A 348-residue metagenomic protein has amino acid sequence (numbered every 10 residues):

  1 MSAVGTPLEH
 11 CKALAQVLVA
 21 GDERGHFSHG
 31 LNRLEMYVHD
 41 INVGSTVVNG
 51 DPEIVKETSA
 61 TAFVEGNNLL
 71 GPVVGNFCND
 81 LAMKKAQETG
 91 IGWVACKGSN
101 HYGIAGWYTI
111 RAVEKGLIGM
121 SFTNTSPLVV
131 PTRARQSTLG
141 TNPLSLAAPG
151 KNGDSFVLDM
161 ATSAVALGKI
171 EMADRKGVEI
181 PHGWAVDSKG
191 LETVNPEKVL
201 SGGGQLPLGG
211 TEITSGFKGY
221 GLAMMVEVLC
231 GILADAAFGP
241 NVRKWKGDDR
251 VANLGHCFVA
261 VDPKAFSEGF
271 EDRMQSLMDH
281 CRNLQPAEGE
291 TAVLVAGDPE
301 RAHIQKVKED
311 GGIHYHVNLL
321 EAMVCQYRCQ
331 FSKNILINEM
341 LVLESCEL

Functional and structural regions predicted by a protein language model:
A3, V228, F238-L348: Catalytic-core signal marking the mid-to-C-terminal active-site face
T6-N32, T46-E57, R250-A252: N-terminal glycine-rich anion-binding loops that anchor highly charged ligand groups
L14, L18, A112, L146 (+2 more regions): Buried hydrophobic positions in well-ordered alpha/beta secondary-structure cores of metabolic enzymes
H29-M83: Active-site cofactor/substrate anionic-group-binding motifs, chiefly glycine- and Lys/Arg-rich phosphate-binding loops
S59-K151: A generic, well-ordered mixed alpha/beta core segment in the N-terminal half of proteins
N68-L70, E212-T214, D262-S267: A generic structural motif
V129-L200: Phosphate/diphosphate-binding glycine-rich loops and adjacent basic-rich segments that engage nucleotide
V178-P240, W245: Secondary-shell segments that build the walls of catalytic and ion/ligand-binding clefts
